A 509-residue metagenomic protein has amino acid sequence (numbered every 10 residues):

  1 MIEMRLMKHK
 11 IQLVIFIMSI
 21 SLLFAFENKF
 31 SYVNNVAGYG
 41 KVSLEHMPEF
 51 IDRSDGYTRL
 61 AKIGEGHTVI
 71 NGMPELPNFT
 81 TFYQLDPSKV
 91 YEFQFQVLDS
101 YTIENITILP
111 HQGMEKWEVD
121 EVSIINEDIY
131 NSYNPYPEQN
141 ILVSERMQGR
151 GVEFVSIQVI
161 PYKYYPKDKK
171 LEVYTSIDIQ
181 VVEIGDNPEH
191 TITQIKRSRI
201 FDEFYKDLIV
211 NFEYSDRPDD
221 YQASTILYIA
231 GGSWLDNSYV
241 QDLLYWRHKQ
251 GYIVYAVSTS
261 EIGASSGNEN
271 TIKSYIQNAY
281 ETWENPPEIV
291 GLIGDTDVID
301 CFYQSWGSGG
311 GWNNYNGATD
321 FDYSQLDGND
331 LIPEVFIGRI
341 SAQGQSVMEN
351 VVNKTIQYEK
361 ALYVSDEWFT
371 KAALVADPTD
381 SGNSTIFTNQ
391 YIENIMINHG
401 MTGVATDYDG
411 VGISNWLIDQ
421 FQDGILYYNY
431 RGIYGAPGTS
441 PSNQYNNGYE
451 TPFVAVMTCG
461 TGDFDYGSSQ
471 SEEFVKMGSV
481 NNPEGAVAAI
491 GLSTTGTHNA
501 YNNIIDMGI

Functional and structural regions predicted by a protein language model:
M4-I15: Bacterial N-terminal signal peptides that target proteins for export
V14-L22: Bacterial N-terminal signal peptides
A25-E261, N268-I289: Extracellular pro-sequences of secreted precursors
R150, D219-Q222, T282-P286, N329 (+4 more regions): Extracellular/periplasmic catalytic domains that process cell-envelope and extracellular macromolecules
I160-Y162, I229-S233, R247, V257-I262 (+8 more regions): Active-site-proximal beta-strand/loop segments in catalytic clefts of secreted hydrolases
T225-V257, L326-S414: A domain-level signal for caspase-like cysteine endopeptidase catalytic cores and their zymogen-processing architecture
I276-G311, A376-S468, G478: Catalytic-core segments of thiol-dependent peptidases
D297, D463-I509: Active-site-proximal C-terminal subdomain of hydrolase catalytic domains
